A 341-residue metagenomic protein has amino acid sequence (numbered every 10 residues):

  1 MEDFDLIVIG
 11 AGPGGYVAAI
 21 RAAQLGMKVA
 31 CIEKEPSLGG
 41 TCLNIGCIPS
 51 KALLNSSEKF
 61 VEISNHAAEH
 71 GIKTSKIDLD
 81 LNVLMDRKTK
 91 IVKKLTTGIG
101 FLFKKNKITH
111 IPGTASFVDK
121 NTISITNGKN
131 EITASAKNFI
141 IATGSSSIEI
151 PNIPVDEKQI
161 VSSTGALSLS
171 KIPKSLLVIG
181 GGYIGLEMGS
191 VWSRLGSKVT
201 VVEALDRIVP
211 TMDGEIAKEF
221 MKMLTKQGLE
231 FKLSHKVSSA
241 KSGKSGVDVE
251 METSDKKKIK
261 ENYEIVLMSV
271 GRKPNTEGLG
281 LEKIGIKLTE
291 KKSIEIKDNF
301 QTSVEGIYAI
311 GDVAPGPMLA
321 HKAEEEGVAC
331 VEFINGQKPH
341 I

Functional and structural regions predicted by a protein language model:
M1-G12, I172-G182: Beta1/beta-strand and adjacent pyrophosphate-binding region of the FAD-binding site in flavoprotein oxidoreductases
E2-F4, I20-I172, T200, L205-V209 (+5 more regions): Glycine-rich flavin
D5-C31, G185-S193: N-terminal Rossmann-like FAD-binding beta1-loop-alpha1 element of flavoenzymes
I7-I9, A115, T133-G144, V178-I179 (+3 more regions): Short hydrophobic core segments
C31, G185, V201, A309-I310: Generic enzyme active-site microenvironment
C47, I141-K198, V202, E230 (+2 more regions): Glycine-rich dinucleotide-binding loop and its adjacent helix/turn
N130-T133, K256-K260: Short, mixed charged/polar active-site loops that provide acid/base catalysis or chelate metal/phosphate cofactors
D156-I172, N262-H340: FAD-site-proximal beta/loop scaffold in flavoenzymes
